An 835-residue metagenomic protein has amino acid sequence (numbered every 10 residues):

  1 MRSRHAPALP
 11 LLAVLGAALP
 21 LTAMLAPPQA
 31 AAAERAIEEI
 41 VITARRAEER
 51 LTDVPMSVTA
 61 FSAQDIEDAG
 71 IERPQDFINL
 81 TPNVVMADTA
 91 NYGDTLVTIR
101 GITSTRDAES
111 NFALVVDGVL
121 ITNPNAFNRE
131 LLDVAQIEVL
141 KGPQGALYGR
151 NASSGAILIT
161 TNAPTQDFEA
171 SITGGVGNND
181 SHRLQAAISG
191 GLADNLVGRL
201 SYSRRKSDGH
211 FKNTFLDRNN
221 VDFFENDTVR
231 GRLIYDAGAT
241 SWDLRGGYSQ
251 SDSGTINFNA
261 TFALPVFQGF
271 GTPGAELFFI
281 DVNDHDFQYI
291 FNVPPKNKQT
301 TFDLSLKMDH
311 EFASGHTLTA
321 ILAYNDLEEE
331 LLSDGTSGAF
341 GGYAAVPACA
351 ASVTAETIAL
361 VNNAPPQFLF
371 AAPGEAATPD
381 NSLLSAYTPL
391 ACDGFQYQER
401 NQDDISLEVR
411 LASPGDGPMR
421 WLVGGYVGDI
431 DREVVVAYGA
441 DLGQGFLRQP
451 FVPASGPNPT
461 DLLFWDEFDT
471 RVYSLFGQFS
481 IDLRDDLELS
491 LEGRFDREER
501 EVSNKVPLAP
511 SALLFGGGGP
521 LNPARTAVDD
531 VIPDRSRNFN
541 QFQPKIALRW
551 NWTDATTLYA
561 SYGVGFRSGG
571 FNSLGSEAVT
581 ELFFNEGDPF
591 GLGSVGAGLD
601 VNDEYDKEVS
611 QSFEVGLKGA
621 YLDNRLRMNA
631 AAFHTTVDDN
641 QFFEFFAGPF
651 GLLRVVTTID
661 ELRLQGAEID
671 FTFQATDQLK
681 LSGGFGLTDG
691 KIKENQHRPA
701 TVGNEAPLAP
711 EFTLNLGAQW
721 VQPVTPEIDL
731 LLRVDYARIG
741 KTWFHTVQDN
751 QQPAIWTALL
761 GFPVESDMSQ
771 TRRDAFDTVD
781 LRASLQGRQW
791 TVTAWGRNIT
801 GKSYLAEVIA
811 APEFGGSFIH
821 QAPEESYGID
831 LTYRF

Functional and structural regions predicted by a protein language model:
A30, A351-S382, A386-L411, G456 (+7 more regions): Outer membrane beta-barrel strand-and-loop segments of large Gram-negative receptors, especially TonB-dependent
R35-D167, V615: Acidic, small-polar-rich N-terminal luminal/periplasmic segments of exported/outer-membrane proteins
T95, S110-N111, N123, L132-A135 (+6 more regions): Outer-membrane beta-barrel translocator/receptor signature
F211-N220, I256-I290, T336-Y397, A437-W465 (+6 more regions): Solvent-exposed loop segments that connect transmembrane elements
I234-D236, L411-P414, R420-G428, D466-T635 (+1 more regions): Structural signature of Gram-negative outer-membrane beta-barrels, strongest in the C-terminal barrel of TonB-dependent
K307-A313, T317-G335, T557-Y559, G563 (+4 more regions): Membrane-embedded beta-barrel scaffold of Gram-negative outer-membrane proteins
D485-D486, R627-V637, V655-V747, D830-R834: Gram-negative outer-membrane beta-barrel transporters
A737-W756, S784-F835: C-terminal beta-signal and adjacent terminal beta-strands/loops of Gram-negative outer-membrane beta-barrel proteins
